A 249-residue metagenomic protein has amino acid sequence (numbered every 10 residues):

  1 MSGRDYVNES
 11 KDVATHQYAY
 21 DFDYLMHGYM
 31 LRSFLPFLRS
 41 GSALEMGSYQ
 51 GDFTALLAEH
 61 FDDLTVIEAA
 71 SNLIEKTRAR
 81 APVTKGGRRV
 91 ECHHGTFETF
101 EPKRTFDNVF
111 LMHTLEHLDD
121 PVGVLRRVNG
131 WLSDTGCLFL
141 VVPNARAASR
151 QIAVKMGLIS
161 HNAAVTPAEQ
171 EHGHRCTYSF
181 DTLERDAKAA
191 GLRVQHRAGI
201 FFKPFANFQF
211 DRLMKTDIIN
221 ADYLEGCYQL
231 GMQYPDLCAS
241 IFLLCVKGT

Functional and structural regions predicted by a protein language model:
M1-M112, L125, G199, E225-G226 (+2 more regions): Conserved N-terminal segment of class I S-adenosyl-L-methionine
G3-E9, T15-Y24, D52, F97 (+2 more regions): S-adenosyl-L-methionine-dependent methyltransferase catalytic module, highlighting the catalytic core
S40, H60, D134-T135, A190: Structured helix-beta-strand junction loops
H113-H117: Short catalytic micro-motifs in class I SAM-dependent methyltransferases
